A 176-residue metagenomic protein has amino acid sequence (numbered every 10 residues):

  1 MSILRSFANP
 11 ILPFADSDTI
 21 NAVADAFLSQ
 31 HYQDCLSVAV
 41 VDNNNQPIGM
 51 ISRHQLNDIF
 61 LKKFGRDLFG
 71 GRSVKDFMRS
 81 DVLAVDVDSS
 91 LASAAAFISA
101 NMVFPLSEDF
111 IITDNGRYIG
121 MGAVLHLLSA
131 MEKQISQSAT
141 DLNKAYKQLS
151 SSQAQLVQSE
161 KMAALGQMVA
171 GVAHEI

Functional and structural regions predicted by a protein language model:
M1-I11, T113, Y118-T140: Short, low-complexity N-terminal regulatory "tails/caps" that precede and couple sensory modules
M1-P13, F69-L83, A145-Q153: Bateman (tandem CBS) regulatory domains
P13-C35, V41-D42, F60, A84-S107: The conserved cystathionine-beta-synthase
D25-A26, S152, A164, M168: Short alpha-helical capping/linker elements at sensor-output junctions, especially the PAS-family N-cap and C-terminal
F27, H31, V38-L56, I98 (+1 more regions): A glycine-centered beta-loop-beta connector
Q55-G71, H126-D141: A short, polar/charged loop-to-alpha-helix boundary motif
L128, S136-A163: Conserved signal-transmission helix
L165, A173-H174: Hydrophobic interface residues in regular secondary structure that flank and couple to key functional motifs
